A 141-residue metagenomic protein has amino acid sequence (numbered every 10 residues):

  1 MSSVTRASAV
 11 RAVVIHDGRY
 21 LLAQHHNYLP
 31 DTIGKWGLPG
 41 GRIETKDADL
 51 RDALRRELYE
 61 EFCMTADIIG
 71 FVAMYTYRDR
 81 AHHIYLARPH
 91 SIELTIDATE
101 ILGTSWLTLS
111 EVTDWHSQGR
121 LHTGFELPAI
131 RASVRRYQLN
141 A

Functional and structural regions predicted by a protein language model:
M1-L21, R42-E44: Conserved N-terminal beta-strand and adjoining loop/helix that marks the start of the Nudix/MutT-like hydrolase domain
V14, L86-R88, T108: Short, well-ordered beta-strand micro-motif
I15-Y20, Y28-L29, E44, R78-D79 (+1 more regions): Short, charged/polar surface micro-motifs in flexible loops or helix N-caps
R19-R56, E60: Conserved Nudix-box catalytic region and its N-terminal flanking loop in Nudix hydrolases and closely related
Y20, H82-I84, T104: Structural motif
G34, A98-A141: Nudix hydrolase/Nudix homology domain
I43, A66, P89-H90, I101 (+1 more regions): Hydrophobic pocket-lining residues within nucleotide cofactor-binding pockets
Y59-E93: Active-site segment of metal-dependent pyrophosphate-handling enzymes, primarily the Nudix hydrolase catalytic core
